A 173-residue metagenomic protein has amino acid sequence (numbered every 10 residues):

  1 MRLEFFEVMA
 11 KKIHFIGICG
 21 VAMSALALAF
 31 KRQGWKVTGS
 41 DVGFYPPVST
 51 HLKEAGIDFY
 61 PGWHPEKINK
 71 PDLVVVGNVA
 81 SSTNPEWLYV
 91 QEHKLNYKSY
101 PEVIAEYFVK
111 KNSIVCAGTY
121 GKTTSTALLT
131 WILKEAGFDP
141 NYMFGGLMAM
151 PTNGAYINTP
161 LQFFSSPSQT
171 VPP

Functional and structural regions predicted by a protein language model:
M1-Y45, K53-F59, K70-V74, E92-L95: ATP-dependent carboxylate-amine ligase
E4-V8, A29, K53, K67 (+2 more regions): Phosphate-binding loop of NTP-binding sites
M23, Y45-P46, T83, T126: Generic non-transmembrane alpha-helix signal with a bias for helix starts/N-cap capping motifs
V42-G43, H64, E102-V103: Short, ordered loop/turn segments at secondary-structure junctions
P47, W63, K70, P151: Short acidic active-site motifs
Y60-W63, S82: Conserved beta-strand-loop-alpha-helix hinge of the TIR/SEFIR fold
